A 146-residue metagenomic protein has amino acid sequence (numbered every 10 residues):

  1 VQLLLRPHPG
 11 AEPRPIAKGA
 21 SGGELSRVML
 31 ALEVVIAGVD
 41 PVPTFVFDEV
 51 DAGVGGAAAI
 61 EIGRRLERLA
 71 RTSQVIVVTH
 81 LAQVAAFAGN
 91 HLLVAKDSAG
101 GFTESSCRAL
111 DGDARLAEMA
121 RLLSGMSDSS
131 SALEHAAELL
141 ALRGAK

Functional and structural regions predicted by a protein language model:
V1, A57-K146: C-terminal lobe/lid and adjacent interdomain/linker elements of RecA-like ASCE P-loop ATPase modules
Q2-L3, P7-G10, P15, G23-F45: GG-anchored amphipathic helix commonly corresponding to the ABC/SMC/Rad50 NBD signature/C-loop
G10-A11, A52, G100: A short, flexible beta-alpha/helix-coil linker loop
R14, V39-D40, A52-I60: Conserved D-loop-proximal element of ABC-family nucleotide-binding domains
G19: TRNA-recognition modules of translation machinery and tRNA-sensing kinases, especially anticodon-binding
E24, V54, S131: Gly/Ser/Thr-rich helix-start
V34-G38, G56, R68: Conserved helix-loop functional segments at active or binding sites
D48-E49: Walker B catalytic acidic pair
